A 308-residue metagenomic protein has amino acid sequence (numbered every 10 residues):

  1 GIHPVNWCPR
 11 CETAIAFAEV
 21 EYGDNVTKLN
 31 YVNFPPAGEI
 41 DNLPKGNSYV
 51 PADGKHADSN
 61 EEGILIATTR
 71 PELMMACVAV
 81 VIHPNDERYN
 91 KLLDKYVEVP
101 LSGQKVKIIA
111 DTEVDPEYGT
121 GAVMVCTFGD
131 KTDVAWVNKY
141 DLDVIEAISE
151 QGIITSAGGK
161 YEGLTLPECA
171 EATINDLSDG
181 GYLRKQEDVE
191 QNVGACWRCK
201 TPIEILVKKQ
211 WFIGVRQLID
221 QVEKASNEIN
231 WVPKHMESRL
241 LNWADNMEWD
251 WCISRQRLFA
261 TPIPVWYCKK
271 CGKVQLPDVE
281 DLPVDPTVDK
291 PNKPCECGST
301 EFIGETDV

Functional and structural regions predicted by a protein language model:
G1-H56, Y118, A122-K273, K293-S299: Residue patterns forming the tRNA-binding/recognition surfaces of aminoacyl-tRNA synthetases and related DALR
Y31, E72, L282-P286: Alpha-helix C-terminal capping segments
D41-T69, K107-A110, V274-D281: Short amphipathic beta-strand/extended segments with alternating polar/hydrophobic composition
S59-V125, K131-A135: Protease-associated
H83, G214, Q275-D278: Helix N-cap / beta->alpha transition motif
P277-D285, D289-N292, C297: Helix-loop-helix junctions that connect adjacent transmembrane helices in secondary transporters/permeases, recognized
T306: Histidine-centered nuclease catalytic patch
